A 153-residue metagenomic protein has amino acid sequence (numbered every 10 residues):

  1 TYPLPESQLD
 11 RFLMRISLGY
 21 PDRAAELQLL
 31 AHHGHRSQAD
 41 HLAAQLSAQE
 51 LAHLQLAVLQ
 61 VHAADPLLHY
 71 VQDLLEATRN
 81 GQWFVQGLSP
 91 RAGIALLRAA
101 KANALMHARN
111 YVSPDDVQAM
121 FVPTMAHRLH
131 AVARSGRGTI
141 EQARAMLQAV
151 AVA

Functional and structural regions predicted by a protein language model:
T1-D73: Conserved AAA+ ATPase core "coupling" helix
H32, L74, A119-P123: Short acidic/histidine-centered micro-motifs embedded in hydrophobic/aromatic stretches that mark compact functional
N80-A153: C-terminal engagement/docking regions of AAA+ P-loop ATPases
